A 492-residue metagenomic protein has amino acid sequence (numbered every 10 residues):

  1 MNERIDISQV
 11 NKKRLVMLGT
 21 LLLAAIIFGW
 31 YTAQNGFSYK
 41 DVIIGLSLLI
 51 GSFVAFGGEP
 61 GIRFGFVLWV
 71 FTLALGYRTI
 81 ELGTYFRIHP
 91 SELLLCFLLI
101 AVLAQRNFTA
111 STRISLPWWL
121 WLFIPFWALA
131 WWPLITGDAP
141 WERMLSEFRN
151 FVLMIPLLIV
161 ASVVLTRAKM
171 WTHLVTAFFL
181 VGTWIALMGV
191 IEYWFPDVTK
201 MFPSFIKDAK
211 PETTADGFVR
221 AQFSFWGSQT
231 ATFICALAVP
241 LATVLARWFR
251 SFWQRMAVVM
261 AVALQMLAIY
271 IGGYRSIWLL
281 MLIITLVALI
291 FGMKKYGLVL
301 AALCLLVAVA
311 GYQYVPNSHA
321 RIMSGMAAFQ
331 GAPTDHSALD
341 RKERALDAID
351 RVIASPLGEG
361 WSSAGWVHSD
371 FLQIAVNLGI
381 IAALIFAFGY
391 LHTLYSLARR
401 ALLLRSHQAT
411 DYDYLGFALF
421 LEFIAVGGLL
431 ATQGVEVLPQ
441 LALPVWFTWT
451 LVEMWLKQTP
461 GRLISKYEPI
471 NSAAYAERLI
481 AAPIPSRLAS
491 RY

Functional and structural regions predicted by a protein language model:
V10-N107, W132-T136, V426, L443 (+1 more regions): N-terminal signal-anchor transmembrane segment
K13-R14, G51, W127-L134, P156 (+7 more regions): Alpha-helical transmembrane segments of multi-pass inner-membrane proteins
A25-I27, G416-Y492: Transmembrane alpha-helices of multi-pass inner-membrane enzymes
W30-D41, E81-P90, E142-R149, F225-T232 (+3 more regions): Helix-loop-helix junctions and helix-breaking kinks within/between transmembrane helices of multi-pass membrane
P90-L98, W118-A130, P140-V163, F179-G182: Aromatic-anchored transmembrane helix interface
L187, E192-D197, L267-G272, L289-H336 (+1 more regions): A membrane-periplasm/extracellular boundary helix in multi-pass inner-membrane enzymes that assemble envelope glycans
G325-I374, L378-F388: TM-adjacent membrane-interface loops and short helices in multi-pass inner/ER membrane proteins
I380-L429: Hydrophobic transmembrane alpha-helices and their immediate junctions
